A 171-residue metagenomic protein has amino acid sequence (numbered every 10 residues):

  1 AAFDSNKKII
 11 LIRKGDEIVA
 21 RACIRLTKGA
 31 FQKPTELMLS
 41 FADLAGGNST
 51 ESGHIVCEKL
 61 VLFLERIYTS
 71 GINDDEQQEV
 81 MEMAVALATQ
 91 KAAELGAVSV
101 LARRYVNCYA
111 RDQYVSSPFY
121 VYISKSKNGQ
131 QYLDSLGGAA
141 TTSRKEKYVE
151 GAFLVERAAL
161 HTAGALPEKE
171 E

Functional and structural regions predicted by a protein language model:
A1-E171: Non-catalytic substrate-recognition and accessory regions of acyl/acetyltransferase enzymes
